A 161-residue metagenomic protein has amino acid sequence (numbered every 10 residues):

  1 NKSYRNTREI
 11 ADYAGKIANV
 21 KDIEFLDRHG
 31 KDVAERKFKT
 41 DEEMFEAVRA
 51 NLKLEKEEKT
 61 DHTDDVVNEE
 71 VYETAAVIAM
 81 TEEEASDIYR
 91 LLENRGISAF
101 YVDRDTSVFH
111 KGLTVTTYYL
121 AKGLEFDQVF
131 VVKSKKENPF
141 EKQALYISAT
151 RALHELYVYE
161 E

Functional and structural regions predicted by a protein language model:
N1-D12, I17-K21, D27-H29, E42 (+2 more regions): Core RecA-like ATPase module of SF1/SF2 helicases and allied nucleic-acid translocases
V33-E35, F45-V48: Alpha-helical transmembrane segments and terminal signal-anchor/GPI-anchor hydrophobic tails, characterized by long
A34-K37, Q128-F130: Short, aliphatic-rich beta-strand segments
